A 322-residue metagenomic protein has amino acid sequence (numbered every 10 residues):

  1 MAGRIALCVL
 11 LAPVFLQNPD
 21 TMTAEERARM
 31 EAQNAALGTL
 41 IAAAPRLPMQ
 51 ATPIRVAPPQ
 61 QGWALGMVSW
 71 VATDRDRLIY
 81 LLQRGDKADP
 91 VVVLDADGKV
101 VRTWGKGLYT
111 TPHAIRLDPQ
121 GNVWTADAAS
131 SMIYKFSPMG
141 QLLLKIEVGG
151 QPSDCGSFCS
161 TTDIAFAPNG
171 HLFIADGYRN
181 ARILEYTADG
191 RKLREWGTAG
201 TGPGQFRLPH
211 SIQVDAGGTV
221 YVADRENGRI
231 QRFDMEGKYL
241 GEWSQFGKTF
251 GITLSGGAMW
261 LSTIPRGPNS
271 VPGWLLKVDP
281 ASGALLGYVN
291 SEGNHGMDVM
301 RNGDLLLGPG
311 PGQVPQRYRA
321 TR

Functional and structural regions predicted by a protein language model:
A2-C8: Sec-dependent signal peptide recognition, specifically the positively charged N-region followed immediately by
C8-Q17: Hydrophobic h-region of N-terminal signal peptides that target proteins for export in Gram-negative bacteria
N18-R322: Eukaryotic scaffold repeat domains enriched in small/polar residues
